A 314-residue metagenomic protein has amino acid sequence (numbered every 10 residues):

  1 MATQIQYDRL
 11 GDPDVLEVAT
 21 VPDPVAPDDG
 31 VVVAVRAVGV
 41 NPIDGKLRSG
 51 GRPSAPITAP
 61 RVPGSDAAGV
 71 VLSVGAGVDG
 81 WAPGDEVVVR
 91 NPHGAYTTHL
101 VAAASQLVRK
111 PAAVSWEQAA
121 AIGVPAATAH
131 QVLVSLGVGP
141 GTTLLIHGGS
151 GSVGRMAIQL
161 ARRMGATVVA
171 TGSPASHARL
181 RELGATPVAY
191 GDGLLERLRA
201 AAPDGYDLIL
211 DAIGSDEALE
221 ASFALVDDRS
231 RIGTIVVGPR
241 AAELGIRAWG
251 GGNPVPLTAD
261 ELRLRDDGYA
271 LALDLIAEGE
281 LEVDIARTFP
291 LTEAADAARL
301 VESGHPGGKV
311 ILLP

Functional and structural regions predicted by a protein language model:
P22-G39, G51-H93: Glycine-rich beta-strand-centered segment in the early N-terminal region that forms part of a ligand/cofactor-binding
K46, V88-G148: NAD(P)H dinucleotide-binding glycine-rich loop of Rossmann-like/cofactor-binding domains, especially the beta1-alpha1
D85-E86, H99, T143, R163 (+2 more regions): Residue-level marker of beta-strand positions
I122-G191: Mid-domain Rossmann-like dinucleotide-binding core that forms the NAD(H)/NADP(H) cofactor-binding site
G193-D204: Short amphipathic alpha-helix with an adjacent loop that forms part of the alpha/beta core around
D216-E280, P314: Glycine-rich phosphate-binding loop and adjacent beta-alpha segment of Rossmann(oid) nucleotide-cofactor-binding
D267-P314: C-terminal hydrophobic helical "lid"/dimerization subdomain of Rossmann-like NAD(P)H-dependent oxidoreductases
